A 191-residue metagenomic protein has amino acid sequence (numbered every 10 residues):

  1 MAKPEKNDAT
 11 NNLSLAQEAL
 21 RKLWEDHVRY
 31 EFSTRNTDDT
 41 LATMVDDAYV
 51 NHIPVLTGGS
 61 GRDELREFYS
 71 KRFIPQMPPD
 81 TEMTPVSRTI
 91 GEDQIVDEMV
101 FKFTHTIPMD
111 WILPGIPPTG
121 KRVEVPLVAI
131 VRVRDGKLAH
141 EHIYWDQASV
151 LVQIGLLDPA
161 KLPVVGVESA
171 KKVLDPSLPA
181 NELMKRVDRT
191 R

Functional and structural regions predicted by a protein language model:
A2-R191: C-terminal and inter-domain tail/linker signature
